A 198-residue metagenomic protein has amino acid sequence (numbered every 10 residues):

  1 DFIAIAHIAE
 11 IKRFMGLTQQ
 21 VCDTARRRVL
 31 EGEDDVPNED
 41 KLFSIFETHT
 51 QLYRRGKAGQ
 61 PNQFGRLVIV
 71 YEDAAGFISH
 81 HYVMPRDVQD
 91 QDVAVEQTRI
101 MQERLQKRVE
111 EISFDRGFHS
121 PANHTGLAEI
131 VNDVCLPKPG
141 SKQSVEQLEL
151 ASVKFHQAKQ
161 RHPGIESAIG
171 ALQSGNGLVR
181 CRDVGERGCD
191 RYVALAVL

Functional and structural regions predicted by a protein language model:
D1-E110, F114-R116: Polybasic low-complexity intrinsically disordered regions
F14-G16, V29-G32, V153-L198: Basic, amphipathic alpha-helical segments enriched in Lys/Arg and hydrophobic/aromatic residues
D40, G65, Q89-E96, A122 (+4 more regions): Generic recognition of stable, solvent-exposed alpha-helical segments in well-folded globular domains
I45-T48, R66, H80, S120 (+3 more regions): Generic structural "secondary-structure junction" signal
V70, A94, V109-P121, V134-P137 (+2 more regions): Short, conserved catalytic/metal-binding motifs centered on acidic residues
Y82-M84, H124-L127, R182-R187: Composition- and surface-driven signal marking solvent-exposed, interaction-prone regions in large proteins
L105-K159, R180: An internal, acidic/charged active-site-proximal segment that coordinates divalent cations and/or engages
